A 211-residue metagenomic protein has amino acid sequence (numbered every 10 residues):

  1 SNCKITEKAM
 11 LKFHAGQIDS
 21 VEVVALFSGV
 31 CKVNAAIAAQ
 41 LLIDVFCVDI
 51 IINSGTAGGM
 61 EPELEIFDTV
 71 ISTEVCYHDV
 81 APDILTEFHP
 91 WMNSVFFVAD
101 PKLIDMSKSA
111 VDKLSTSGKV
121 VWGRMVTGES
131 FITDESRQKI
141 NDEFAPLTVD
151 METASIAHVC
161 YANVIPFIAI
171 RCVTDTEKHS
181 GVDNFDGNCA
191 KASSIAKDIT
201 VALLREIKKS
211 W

Functional and structural regions predicted by a protein language model:
S1-L41, V45-F46: N-terminal short beta-loop-beta anion/metal-coordinating cradle
V23-G29, W122-V126, I170: Active-site-proximal beta-strand elements of phosphoester/diester hydrolases
L41-V45, E63-L64, A157-P166: Alpha-helix C-terminal capping segments
V48-I52, P146: Proline-aspartate-enriched helix->loop->beta-strand connector
M60-F144: Mid-sequence, gly/pro-rich, charge-dense loop/helix-turn segments that line enzyme active sites
G128-K178, V182: A C-terminal functional module that forms or caps the active site or interfaces directly with catalytic machinery
E177-W211: His/Asp/Glu-rich mid-to-C-terminal helical/loop segments that flank catalytic regions of hydrolases
